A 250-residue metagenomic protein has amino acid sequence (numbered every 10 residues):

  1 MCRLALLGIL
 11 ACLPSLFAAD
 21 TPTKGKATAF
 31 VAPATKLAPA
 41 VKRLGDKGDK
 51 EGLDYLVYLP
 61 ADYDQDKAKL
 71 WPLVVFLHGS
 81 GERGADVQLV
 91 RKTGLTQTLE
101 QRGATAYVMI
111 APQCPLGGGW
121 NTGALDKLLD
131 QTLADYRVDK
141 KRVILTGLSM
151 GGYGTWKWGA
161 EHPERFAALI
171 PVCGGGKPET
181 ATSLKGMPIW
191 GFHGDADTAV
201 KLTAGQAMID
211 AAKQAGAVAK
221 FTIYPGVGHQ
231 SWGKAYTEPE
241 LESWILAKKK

Functional and structural regions predicted by a protein language model:
A18-L73, L148, Y153, W158 (+4 more regions): A domain-start/cap signature at the N-terminus of enzymes
A61-K69, G117-M150, E161-P163: Gly/Ser-rich "nucleophile elbow"/oxyanion-hole loop immediately N-terminal to the catalytic nucleophile in hydrolases
L73, L77-L128: Active-site machinery of serine-nucleophile hydrolases
L89-V90, K201-A211: Short alpha-helix in the alpha/beta-hydrolase fold that links the catalytic acid
M109, G194, F221-S231: Histidine-bearing beta->alpha loop at or near hydrolase active sites
L145-G147, V172, F192: Short beta-strand immediately N-terminal to the catalytic nucleophile in serine-hydrolase-like folds
R165-G176: A conserved short beta-strand
W190-H193, D197: Short beta-strand/loop motif that positions the catalytic acidic residue of the alpha/beta-hydrolase fold
